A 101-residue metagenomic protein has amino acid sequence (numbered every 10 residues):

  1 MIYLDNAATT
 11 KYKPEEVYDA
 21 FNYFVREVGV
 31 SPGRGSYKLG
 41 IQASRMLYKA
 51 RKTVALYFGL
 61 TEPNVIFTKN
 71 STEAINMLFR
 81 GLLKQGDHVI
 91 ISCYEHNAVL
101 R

Functional and structural regions predicted by a protein language model:
M1-R101: Pyridoxal 5′-phosphate
